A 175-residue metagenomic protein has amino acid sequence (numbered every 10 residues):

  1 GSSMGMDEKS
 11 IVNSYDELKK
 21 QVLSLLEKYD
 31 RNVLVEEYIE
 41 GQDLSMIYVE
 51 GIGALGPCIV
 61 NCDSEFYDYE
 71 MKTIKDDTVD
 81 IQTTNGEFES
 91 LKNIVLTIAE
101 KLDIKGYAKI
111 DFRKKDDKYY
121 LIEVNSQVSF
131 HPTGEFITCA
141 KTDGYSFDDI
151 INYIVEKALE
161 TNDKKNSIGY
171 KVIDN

Functional and structural regions predicted by a protein language model:
G1, L25, E37-Y38, A99-D103: Short Gly/Pro-enriched turn/cap motifs at secondary-structure boundaries
G1-I11: A conserved helix-loop-beta module that forms one wall/lid of the active-site cleft in ATP-utilizing catalytic domains
G1-S2, I74, Q127-S129: Short connector loops/turns at beta-strand edges and beta->alpha or beta->beta junctions
G5-M6, T78-V79, H131-F136: Short small-residue beta-strand/loop micro-motif enriched in glycine and branched aliphatics
V12, I39, F130: Hydrophobic pocket-lining residues within nucleotide cofactor-binding pockets
V12-Y15, G144: Conserved aromatic
Y15-E87, N93, K114, K118-Y120: Phosphate-binding site of ATP-dependent enzymes
E87-N175: ATP-dependent carboxylate activation and anion-phosphoryl transfer catalytic cores that bind Mg-ATP to form
